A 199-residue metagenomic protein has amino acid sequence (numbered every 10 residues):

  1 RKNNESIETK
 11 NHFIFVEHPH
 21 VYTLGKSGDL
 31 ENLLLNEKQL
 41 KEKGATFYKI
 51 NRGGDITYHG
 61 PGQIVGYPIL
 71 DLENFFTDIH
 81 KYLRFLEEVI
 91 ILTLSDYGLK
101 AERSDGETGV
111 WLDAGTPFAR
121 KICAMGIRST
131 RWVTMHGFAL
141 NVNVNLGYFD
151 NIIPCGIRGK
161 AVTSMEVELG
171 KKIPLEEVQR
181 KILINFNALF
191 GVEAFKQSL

Functional and structural regions predicted by a protein language model:
R1-A119, I173, F195: N-terminal lobe of the biotin/lipoate ligase/transferase fold
T77-I122, I127-L199: Long, positively charged amphipathic alpha-helical accessory segments at protein N-termini or as interdomain linkers
